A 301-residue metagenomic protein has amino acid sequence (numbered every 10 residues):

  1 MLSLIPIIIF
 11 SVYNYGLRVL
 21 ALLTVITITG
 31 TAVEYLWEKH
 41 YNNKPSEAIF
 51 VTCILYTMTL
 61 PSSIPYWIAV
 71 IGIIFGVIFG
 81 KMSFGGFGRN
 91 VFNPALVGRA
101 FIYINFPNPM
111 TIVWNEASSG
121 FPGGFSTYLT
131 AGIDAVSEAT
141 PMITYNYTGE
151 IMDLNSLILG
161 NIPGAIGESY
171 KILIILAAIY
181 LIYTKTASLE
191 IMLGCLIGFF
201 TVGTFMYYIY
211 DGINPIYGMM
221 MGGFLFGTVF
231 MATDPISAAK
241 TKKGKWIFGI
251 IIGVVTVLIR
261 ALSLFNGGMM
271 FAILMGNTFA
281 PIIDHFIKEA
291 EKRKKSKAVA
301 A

Functional and structural regions predicted by a protein language model:
M1-I8, S169-I172, M270: The first (N-terminal) embedded transmembrane alpha-helix
M1-T31, S296-A301: N-terminal signal-anchor module of multipass membrane proteins
N14-I28, S63-G72, L157-K171, G212-F224: Structural signature of hydrophobic alpha-helical transmembrane segments
N43-T52, V70-I74, R89-R99, L189-I197 (+2 more regions): Cytoplasmic-side transmembrane-helix entry/capping segments in multi-pass membrane proteins
A48-I49, I54-L60, I64-F125: Membrane-interface helix-loop-helix junctions at boundaries between adjacent transmembrane segments
V91, A95, I216-F224, K245 (+1 more regions): Loop-to-transmembrane alpha-helix initiation sites
P94-I175: Long hydrophobic alpha-helical segments that form multi-pass transmembrane helix bundles in integral membrane proteins
A261-A301: Cytosolic-side transmembrane-helix boundaries in multi-pass membrane proteins
